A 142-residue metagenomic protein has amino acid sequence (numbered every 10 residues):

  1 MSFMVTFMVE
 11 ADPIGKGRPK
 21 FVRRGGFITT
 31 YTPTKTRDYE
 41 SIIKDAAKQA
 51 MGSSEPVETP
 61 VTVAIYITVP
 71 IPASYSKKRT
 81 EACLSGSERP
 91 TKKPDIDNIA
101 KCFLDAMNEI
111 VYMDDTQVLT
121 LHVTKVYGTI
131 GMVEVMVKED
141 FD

Functional and structural regions predicted by a protein language model:
M1-D142: Acidic, proline/glycine-enriched N-terminal capping motif
